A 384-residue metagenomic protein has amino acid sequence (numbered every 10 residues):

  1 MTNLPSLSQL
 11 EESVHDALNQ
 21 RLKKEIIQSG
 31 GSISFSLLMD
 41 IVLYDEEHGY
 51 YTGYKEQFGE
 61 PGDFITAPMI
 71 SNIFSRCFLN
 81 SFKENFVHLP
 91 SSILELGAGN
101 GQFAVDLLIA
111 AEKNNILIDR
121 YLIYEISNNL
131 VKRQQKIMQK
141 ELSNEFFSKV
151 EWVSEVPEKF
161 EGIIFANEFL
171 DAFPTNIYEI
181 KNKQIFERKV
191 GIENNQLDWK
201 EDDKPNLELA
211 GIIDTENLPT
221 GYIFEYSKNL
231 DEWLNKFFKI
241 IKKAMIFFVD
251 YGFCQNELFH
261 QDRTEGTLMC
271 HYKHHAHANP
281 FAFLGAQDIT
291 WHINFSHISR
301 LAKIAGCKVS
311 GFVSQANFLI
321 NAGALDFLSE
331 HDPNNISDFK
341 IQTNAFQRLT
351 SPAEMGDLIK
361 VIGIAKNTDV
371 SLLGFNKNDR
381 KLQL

Functional and structural regions predicted by a protein language model:
M1-L96, N100-F160, N317, G323-D326 (+2 more regions): Rossmann-like AdoMet
V42, I164, I298: A residue-level signal for conserved active-site and pocket-lining positions in enzyme catalytic cores
Y51, A172-T175, E257, S371-L373: Short helix/loop capping segments that flank catalytic or ligand/cofactor-binding pockets
F74, I164, D250: Conserved RecA-like P-loop NTPase ATPase core
S91, G162, A244-F247: Generic beta-sheet signal
N128, L170, F253: Short, glycine/acidic-enriched loop or turn micro-motifs at the edges of active sites
F165-G211, Q261-H271: A mobile, often basic/glycine-rich helix-loop segment that functions as the active-site lid/recognition loop
G211-L384: Long, Lys/Arg- and hydrophobic-enriched amphipathic alpha-helices
